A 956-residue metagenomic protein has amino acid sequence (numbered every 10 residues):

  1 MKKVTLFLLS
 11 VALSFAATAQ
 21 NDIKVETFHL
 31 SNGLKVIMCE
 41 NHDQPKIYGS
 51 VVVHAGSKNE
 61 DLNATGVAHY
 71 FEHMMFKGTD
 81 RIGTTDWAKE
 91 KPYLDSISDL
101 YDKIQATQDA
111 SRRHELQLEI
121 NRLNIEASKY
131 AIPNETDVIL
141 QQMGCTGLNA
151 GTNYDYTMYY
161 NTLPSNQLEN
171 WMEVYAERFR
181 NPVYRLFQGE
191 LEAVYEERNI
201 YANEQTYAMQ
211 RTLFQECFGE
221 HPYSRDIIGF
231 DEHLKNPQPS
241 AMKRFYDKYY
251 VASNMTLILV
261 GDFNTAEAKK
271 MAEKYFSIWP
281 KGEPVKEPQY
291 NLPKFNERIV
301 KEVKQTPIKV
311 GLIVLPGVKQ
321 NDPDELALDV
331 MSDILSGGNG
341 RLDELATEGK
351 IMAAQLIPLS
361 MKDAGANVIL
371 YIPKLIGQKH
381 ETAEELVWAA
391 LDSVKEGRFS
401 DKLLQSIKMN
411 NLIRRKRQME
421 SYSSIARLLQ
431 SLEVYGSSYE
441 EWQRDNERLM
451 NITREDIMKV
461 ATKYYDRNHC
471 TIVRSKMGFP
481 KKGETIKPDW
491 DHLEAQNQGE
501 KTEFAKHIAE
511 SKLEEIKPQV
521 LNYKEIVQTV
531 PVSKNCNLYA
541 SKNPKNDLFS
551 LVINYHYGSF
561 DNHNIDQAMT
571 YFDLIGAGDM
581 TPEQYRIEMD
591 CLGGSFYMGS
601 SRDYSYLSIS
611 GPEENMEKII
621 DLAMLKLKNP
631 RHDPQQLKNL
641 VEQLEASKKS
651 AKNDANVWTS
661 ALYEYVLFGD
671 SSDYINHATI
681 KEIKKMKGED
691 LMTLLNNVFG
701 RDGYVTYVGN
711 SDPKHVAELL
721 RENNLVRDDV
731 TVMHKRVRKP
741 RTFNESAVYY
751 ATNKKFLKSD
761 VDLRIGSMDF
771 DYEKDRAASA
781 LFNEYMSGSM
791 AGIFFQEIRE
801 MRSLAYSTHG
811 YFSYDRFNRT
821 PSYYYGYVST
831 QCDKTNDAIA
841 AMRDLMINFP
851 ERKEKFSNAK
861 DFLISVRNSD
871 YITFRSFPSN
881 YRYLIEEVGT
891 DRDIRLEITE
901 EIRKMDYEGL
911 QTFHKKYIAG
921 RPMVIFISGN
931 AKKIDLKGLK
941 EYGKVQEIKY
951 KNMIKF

Functional and structural regions predicted by a protein language model:
M1-V4: Positively charged n-region of N-terminal signal peptides that target proteins for export
F7-S14: Bacterial N-terminal signal peptides
A19-K35, N264-V303, K309-V310, P316 (+6 more regions): Proteolytic maturation boundary segments
C39, Q44-S57, G66-V67, T84-E177 (+16 more regions): M16 family metallopeptidases and their MPP-like homologs
A64-H73: Histidine-centered catalytic micro-motifs
H69, D329, I565-D566, A780: Proteins synthesized as precursors that undergo proteolytic processing into mature forms
E177-Y184, F276-E283, W388-F399, L625-H632 (+3 more regions): A common structural junction motif
N236-K248: A conserved hydrophobic secondary-structure block that centers on an alpha-helix together with its immediately flanking
